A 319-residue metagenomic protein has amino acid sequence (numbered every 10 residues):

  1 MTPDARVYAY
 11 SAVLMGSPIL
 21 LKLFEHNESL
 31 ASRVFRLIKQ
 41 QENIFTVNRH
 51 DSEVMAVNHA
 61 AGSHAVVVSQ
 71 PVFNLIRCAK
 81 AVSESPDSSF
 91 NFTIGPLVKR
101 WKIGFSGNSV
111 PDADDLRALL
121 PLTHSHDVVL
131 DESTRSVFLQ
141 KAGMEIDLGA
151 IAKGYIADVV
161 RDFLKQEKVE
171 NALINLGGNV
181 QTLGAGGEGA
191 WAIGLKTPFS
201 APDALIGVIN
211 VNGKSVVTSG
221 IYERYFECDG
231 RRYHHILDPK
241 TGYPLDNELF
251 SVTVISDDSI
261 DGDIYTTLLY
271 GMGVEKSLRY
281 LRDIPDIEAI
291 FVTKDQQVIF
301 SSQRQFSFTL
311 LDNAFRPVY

Functional and structural regions predicted by a protein language model:
M1-Y319: Mature catalytic core of soluble alpha/beta enzymes
